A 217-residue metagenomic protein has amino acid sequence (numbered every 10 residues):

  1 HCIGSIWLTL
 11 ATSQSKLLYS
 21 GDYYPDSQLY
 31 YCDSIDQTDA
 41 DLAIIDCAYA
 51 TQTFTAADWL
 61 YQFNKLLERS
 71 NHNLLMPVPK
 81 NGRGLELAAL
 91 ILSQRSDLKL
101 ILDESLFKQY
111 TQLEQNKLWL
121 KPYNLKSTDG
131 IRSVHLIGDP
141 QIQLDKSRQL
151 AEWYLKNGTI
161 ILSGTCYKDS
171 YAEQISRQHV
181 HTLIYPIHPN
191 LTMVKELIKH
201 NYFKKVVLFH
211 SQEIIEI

Functional and structural regions predicted by a protein language model:
H1-C32, K126-I131, Q141-W153, P189-E196: Core dinuclear metal-dependent hydrolase active-site scaffold
H1-E86, L90-K99: His/Asp/Glu-rich metal-coordinating catalytic cores of metallo-dependent phosphodiesterases/hydrolases acting on
C2, G21-P25, C47-Y49, P79-N81 (+5 more regions): Active-site metal-binding loops of divalent metal-dependent hydrolases
S15-Y19, L42, V134, T159 (+1 more regions): Structural motif
Q52, G84-E86, F107-T111, Y167-A172 (+1 more regions): Short, charged/polar "capping" segments at the starts of alpha-helices and the immediately preceding loops
Q62-I161, F209: Hard-cation-handling environments
G138-H200: Catalytic metal-binding core of the metallo-beta-lactamase
I198, Y202-L208: Proline-aspartate-enriched helix->loop->beta-strand connector
